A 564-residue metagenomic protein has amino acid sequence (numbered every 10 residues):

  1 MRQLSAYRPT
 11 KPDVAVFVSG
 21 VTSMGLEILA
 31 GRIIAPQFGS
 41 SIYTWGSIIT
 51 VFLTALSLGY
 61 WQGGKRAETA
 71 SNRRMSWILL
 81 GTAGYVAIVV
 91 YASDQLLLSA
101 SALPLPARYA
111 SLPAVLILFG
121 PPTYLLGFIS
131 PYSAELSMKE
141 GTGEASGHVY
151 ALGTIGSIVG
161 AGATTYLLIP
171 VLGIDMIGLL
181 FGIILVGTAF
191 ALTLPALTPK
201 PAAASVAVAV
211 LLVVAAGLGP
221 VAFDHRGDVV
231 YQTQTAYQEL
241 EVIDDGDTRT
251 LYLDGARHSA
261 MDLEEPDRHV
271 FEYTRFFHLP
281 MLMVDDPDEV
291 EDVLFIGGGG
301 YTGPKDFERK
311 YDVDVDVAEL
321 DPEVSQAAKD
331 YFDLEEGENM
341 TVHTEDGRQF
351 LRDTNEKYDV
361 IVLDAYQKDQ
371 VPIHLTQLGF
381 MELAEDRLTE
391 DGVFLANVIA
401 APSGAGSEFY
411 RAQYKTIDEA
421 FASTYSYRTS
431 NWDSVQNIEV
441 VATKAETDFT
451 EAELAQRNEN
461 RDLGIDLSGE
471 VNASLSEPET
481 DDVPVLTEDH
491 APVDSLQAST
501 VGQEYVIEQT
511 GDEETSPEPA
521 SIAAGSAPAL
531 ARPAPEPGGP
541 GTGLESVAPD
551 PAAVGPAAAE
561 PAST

Functional and structural regions predicted by a protein language model:
M1-D228, E289-V290, R309-K310, L320 (+4 more regions): Alpha-helical transmembrane segments of multi-pass membrane proteins
I33-G39, Y60-W61, Y366, F380-T389 (+1 more regions): Primarily hydrophobic membrane-targeting regions of prokaryotic envelope proteins
L218-H269, Y273, M283-D285, T429-T564: Soluble small-group transferase modules, centered on the S-adenosyl donor enzyme superfamily
G255-R257, G297-G299, E319-P322, Q367 (+3 more regions): A mature extracytoplasmic/lumenal domain signature
L263-D267, K368-P372, V398-G404: Second-shell loop/turn segments in exported
R275-E390, A405-Y410, A420, P528: The AdoMet/dcAdoMet-binding core of the Class I SAM-like
D391-V398: Conserved beta-strand signature within the Rossmann-like core of class I S-adenosyl-L-methionine
